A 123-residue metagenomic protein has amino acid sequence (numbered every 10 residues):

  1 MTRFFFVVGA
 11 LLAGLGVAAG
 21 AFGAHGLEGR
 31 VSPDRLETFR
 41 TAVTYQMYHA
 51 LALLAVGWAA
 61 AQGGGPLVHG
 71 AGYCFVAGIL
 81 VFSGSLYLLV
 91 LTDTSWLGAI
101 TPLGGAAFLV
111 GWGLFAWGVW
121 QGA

Functional and structural regions predicted by a protein language model:
M1-A123: Polytopic transmembrane helical bundles with strong interfacial aromatic enrichment
